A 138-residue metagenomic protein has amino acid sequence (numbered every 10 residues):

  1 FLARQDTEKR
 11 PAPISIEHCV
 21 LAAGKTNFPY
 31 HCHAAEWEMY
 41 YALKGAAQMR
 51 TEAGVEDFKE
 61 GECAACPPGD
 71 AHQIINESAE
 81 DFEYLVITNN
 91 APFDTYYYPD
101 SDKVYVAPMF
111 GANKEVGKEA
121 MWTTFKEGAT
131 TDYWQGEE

Functional and structural regions predicted by a protein language model:
F1-Y30, E36: A short glycine-rich, His/Asp/Glu-containing loop-to-beta-strand
P13, A46, A71: Extracellular structured ligand-interaction cores
H18-A22, C32-T51, I87-N89: Short, conserved beta-strand element in jelly-roll/cupin
G24-T26, P67-D70: Short acidic (Asp/Glu) patches
A35, G54, D70-A71, E80: A generic "binding-loop/recognition-motif" signal
A53-G69: Short acidic-glycine-tyrosine-enriched beta hairpin
Q73-E138: Double-stranded beta-helix
